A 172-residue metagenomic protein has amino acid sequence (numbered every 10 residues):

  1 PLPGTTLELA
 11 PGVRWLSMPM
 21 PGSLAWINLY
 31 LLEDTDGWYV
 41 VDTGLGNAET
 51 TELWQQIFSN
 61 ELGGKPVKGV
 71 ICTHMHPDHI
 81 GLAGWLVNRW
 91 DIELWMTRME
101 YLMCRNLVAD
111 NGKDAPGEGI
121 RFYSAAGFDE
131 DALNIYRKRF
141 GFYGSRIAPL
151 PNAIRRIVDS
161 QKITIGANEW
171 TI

Functional and structural regions predicted by a protein language model:
P1-T5: Alpha/beta-hydrolase fold catalytic core
T6-K65: Conserved beta-strand hairpin/beta-sheet module of binuclear metal-dependent hydrolase folds, prominently
E8, S160-I172: Core dinuclear metal-dependent hydrolase active-site scaffold
R14, E93, R155, E169-T171: Conserved beta-strand segments of alpha/beta enzyme cores
W15-S17, G69, I172: Secondary-structure boundary/capping motif
G37-Y39, G69, N168: Structural motif
E49, Q56-K162: Active-site HxH/HxHxD metal-binding segment of metal-dependent hydrolases
